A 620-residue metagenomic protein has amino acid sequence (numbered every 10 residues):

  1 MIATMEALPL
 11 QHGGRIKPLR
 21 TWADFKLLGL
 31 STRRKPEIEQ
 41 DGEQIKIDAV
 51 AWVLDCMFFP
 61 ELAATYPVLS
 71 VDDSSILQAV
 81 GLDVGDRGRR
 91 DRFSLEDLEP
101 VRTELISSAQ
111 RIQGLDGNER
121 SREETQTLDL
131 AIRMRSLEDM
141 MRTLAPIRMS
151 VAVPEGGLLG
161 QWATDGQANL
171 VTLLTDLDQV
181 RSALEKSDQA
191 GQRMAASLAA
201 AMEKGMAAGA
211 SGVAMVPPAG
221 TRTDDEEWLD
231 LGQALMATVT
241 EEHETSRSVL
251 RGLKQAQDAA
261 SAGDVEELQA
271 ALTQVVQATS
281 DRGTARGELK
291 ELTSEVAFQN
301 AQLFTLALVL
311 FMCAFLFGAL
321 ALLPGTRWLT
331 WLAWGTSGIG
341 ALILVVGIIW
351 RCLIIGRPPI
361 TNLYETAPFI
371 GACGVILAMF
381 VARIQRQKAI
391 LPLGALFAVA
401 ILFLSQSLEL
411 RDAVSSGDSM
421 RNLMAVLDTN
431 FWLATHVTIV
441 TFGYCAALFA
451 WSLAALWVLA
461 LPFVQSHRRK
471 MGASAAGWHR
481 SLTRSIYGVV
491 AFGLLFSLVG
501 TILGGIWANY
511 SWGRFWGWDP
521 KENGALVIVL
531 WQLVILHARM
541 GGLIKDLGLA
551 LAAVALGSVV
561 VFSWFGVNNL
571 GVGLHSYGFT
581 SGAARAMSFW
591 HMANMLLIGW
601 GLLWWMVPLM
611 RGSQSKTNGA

Functional and structural regions predicted by a protein language model:
M1-A297: Soluble extramembrane regions of membrane proteins in the secretory/endomembrane system
T4-A7, G13, P18, W22-D24 (+16 more regions): Hydrophobic cores of alpha-helical transmembrane segments in multi-pass integral membrane proteins
Q269-V276, I390-L391, V572-T580: Non-transmembrane, heptad-repeat alpha-helical coiled-coil rod segments that act as dimerization/spacing scaffolds
Q299-A301: Fungal N-terminal intrinsically disordered, low-complexity regulatory regions
V464-H479: Juxtamembrane inter-helical linkers in multi-pass membrane proteins
K616-A620: Acidic, low-complexity cytosolic linker/stalk segments
